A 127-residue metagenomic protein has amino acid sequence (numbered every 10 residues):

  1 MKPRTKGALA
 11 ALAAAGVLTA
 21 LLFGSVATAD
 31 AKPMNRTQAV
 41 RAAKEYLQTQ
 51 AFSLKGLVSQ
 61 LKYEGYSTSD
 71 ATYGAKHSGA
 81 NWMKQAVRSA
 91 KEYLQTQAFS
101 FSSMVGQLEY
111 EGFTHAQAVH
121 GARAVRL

Functional and structural regions predicted by a protein language model:
K2-G7, G24-L127: An alpha-helical, amphipathic repeat domain used for nucleic-acid recognition, typified by the mTERF helical solenoid
K6-V17: Sec-dependent N-terminal signal peptides
A15-L18, A27-A29: Cleavable N-terminal signal peptides
L21: Short, positively charged, Gly/Tyr-enriched micro-motifs that form contact patches at catalytic or ligand/partner
